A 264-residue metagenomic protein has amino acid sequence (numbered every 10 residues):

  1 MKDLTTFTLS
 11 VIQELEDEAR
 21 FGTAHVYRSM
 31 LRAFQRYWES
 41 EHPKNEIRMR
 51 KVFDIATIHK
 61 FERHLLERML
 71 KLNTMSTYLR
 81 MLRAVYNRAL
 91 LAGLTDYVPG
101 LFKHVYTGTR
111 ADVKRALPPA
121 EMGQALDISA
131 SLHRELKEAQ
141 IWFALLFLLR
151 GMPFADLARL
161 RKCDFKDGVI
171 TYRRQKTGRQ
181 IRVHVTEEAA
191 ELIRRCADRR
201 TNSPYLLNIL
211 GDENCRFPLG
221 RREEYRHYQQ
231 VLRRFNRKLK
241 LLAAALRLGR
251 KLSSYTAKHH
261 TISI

Functional and structural regions predicted by a protein language model:
L4, T23, Y27, D54 (+8 more regions): Hydrophobic (often cysteine-bearing) scaffold residues that line and stabilize catalytic clefts of nucleotide/cofactor
L9-G22, L31-V113, I128: N-terminal core-binding DNA-recognition domain of tyrosine recombinases/integrases
N87-D96, L146-D167: Short, charged phosphate-coordinating catalytic segments
P99-F154, A158: Basic, Lys/Arg- and aromatic-enriched nucleic-acid-binding interface segment
A111, L192-R234: Major-groove DNA-contacting interfaces characterized by cationic-aromatic clusters
G123, F147, A155, E187-E191 (+3 more regions): Feature representing long, continuous alpha-helical segments
H133-R134, H227-Q229, R233-I264: Short, basic (Lys/Arg/His-rich) helix/loop patches that form interaction surfaces in the mid-to-C-terminal regions
R159-R195: Conserved tyrosine-mediated DNA breakage-rejoining catalytic core shared by Y-recombinases
